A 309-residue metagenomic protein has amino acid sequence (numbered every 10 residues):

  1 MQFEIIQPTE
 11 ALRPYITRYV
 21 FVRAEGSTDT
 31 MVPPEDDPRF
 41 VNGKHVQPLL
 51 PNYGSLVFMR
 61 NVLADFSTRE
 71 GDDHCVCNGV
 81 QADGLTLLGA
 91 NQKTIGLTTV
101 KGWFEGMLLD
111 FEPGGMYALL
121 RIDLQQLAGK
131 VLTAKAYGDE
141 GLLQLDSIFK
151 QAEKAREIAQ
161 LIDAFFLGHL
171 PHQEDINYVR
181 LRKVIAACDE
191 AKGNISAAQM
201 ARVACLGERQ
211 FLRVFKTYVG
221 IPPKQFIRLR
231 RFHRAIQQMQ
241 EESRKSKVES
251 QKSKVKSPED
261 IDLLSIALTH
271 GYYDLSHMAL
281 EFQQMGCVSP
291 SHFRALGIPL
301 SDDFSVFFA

Functional and structural regions predicted by a protein language model:
M1-R182, A187-A198, R202-E208, I221-P222 (+3 more regions): Alpha-helical bundle regulatory/interaction domains
R209, R213, K224, R228-R231: Basic side chains
F215, I227, E281-F282, R294: DNA major-groove recognition helix of helix-turn-helix
F215-K216, Y272, F282-Q283, C287: Conserved acetyl-CoA-binding loop of GNAT-fold acetyltransferases
V219, I227-Q240, G286: C-terminal flanking helix
R231, F282, I298: Positions that flank functional sites
I266, M278, F282: Conserved active-site tyrosine of GNAT-family acetyltransferases
